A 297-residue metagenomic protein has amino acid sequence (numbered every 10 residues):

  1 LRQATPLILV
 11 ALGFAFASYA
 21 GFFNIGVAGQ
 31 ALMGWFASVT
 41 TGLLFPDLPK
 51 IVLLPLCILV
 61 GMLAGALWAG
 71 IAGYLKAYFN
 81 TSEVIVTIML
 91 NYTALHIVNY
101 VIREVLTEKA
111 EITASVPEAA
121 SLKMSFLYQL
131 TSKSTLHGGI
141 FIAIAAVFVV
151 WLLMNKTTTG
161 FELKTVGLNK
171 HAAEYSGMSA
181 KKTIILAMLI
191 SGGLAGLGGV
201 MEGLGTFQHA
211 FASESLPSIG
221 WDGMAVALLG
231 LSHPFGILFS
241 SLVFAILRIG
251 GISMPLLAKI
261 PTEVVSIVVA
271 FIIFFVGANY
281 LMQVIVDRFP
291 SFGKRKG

Functional and structural regions predicted by a protein language model:
L1-L44, M62, A66-T81, L228-H233 (+1 more regions): Single transmembrane alpha-helix segments in multi-pass membrane proteins
Q3, V27-W35, L53, C57-G65 (+4 more regions): Alpha-helical transmembrane segments of multi-pass membrane proteins, especially transporters and channels
L7-A15, W35, V39-T41, M62-L67 (+6 more regions): Hydrophobic core segments of alpha-helical transmembrane domains in multi-pass membrane transport and ion-translocation
E83-I85, T113, T135-I142, S218-I219 (+1 more regions): Loop-to-transmembrane alpha-helix initiation sites
E83-K156, R295-K296: Transmembrane helix-bundle core of multi-pass membrane transporters and related energy-transducing complexes
T131-H209, P234-F235: Helix-loop-helix "hairpin" substructures at the membrane interface of multi-pass membrane proteins
L168, Y175, S179-K182, G251-G297: Cytosolic-side transmembrane-helix boundaries in multi-pass membrane proteins
L189-A195, G199-M201, G205-A270: Transmembrane alpha-helical segments in multi-pass inner-membrane proteins
